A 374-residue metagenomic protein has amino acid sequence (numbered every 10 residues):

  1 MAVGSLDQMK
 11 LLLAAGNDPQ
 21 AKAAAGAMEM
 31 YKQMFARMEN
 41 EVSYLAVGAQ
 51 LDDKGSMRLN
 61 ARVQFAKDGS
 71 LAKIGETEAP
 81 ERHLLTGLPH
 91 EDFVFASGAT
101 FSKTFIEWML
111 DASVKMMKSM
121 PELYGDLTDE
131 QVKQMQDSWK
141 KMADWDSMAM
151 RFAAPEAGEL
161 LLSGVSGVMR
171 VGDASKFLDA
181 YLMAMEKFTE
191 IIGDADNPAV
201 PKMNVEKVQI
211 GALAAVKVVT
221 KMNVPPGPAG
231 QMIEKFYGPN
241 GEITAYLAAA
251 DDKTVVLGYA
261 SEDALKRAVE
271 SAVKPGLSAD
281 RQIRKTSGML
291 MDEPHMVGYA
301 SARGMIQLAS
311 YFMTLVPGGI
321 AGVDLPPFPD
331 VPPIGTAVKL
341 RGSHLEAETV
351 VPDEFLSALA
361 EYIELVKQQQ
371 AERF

Functional and structural regions predicted by a protein language model:
M1-A112, S119-E122, K133-G164, E242 (+1 more regions): Leucine-rich, highly hydrophobic segment in Treponema pallidum outer-membrane-associated proteins
N17-A21, L127-T128, D173, E262-D263 (+1 more regions): Alpha-helix capping and helix-coil boundary motifs
Q50-D52, A61-K73, A96-S97, K141-K285 (+2 more regions): Single conserved position on a long alpha-helix in the C-terminal lobe of the eukaryotic protein kinase
D126-E130, Q134, A195, V205: Flexible, processing/modification-adjacent segments and terminal tails in exported/periplasmic/extracellular proteins
